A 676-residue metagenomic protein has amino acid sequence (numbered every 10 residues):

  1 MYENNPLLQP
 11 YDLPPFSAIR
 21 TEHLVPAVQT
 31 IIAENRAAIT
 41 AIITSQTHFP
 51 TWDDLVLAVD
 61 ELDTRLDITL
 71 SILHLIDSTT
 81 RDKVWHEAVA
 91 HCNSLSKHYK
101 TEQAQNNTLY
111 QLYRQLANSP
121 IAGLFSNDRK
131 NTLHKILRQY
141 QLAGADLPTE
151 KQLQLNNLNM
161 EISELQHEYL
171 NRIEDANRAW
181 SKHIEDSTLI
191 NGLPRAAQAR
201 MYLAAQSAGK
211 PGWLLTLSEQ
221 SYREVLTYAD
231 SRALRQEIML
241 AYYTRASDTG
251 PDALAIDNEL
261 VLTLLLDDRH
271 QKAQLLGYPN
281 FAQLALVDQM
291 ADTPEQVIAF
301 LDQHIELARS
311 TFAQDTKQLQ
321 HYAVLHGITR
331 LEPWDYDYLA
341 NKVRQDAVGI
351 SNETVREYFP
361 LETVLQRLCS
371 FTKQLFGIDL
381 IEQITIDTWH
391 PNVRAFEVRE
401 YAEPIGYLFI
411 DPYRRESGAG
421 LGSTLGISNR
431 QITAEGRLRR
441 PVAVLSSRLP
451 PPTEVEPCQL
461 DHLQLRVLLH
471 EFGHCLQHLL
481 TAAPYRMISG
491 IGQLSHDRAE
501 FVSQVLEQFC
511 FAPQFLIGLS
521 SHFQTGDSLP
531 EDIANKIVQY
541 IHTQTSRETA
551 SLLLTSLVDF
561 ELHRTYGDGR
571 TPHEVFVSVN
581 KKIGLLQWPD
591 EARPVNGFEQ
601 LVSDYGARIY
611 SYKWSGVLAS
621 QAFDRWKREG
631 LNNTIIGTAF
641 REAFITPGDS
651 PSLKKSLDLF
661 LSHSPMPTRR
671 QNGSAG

Functional and structural regions predicted by a protein language model:
M1-P26, T30, N191-G192, G212 (+11 more regions): C-terminal, non-catalytic "cap/extension" segments appended to globular domains
M1-T30, N35, S78-R81, W85-D292 (+5 more regions): His/Asp/Glu-rich acidic catalytic environments and adjacent acidic regulatory segments
F16-V28, W52-V56, L254-N258, V297-H304 (+2 more regions): Membrane-entry segments of alpha-helical transmembrane domains in multi-pass membrane proteins
I32-G123, L552-S556, F560-L562, Y566-K581 (+1 more regions): C-terminal non-catalytic alpha-helical accessory regions
T64-L75, R138, L240, D337-R344 (+2 more regions): Short, hydrophobic/amphipathic alpha-helical patches that form generic packing surfaces within helical domains
D128, T132-L133, E161-H167, N171 (+8 more regions): Active-site-proximal, well-structured secondary-structure segments within enzyme catalytic domains
E219-S221, E400-A402, P412-R414, L449-P451 (+3 more regions): Short, flexible loop/turn elements at secondary-structure junctions
L449-L469: Short pre-active-site segment immediately N-terminal to the catalytic Zn-binding motif
